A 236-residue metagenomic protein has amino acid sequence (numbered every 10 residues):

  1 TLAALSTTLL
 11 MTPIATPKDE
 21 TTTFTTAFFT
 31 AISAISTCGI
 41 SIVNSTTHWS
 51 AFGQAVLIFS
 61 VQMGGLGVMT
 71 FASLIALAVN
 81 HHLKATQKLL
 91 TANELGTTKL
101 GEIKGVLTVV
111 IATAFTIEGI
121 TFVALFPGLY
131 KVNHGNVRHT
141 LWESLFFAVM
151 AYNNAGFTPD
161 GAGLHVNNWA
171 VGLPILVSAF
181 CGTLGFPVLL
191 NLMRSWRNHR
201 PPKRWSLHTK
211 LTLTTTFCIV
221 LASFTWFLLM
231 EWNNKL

Functional and structural regions predicted by a protein language model:
T1-L236: Membrane-proximal intracellular helices of multi-pass ion channels
